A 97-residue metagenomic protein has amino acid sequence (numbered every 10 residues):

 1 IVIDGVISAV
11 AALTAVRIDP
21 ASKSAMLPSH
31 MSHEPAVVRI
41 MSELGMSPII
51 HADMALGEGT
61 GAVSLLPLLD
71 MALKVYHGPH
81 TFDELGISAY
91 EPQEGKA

Functional and structural regions predicted by a protein language model:
I1-V2, V6-A97: A generic structural signal for tightly packed, nonpolar segments enriched in small/aliphatic residues
